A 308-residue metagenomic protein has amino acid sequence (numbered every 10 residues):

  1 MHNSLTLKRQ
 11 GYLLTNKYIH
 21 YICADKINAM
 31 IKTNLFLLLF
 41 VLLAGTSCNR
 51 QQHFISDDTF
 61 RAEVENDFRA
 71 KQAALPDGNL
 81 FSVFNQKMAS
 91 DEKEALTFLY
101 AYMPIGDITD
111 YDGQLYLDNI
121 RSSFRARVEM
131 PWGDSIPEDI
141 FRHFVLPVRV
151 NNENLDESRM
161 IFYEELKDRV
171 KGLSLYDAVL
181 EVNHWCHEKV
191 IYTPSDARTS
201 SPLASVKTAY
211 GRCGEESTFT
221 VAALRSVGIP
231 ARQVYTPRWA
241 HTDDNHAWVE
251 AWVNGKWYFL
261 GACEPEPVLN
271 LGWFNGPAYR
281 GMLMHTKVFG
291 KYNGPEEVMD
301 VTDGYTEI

Functional and structural regions predicted by a protein language model:
S4-T6, Q10-G11: N-terminal amphipathic/hydrophobic targeting modules at extreme N-termini, encompassing cleavable Sec/SRP-type signal
K26-L35: Positively charged n-region of N-terminal signal peptides that target proteins for export
N34-L43: Sec-dependent N-terminal signal peptides
G45-S47: C-terminal motif of bacterial Sec signal peptides marking the signal peptidase cleavage site
N49-D58: Bacterial Sec signal peptide processing site at the extreme N-terminus
E63-T208, D243-D244, E296: Secondary-structure boundary elements
L166-R169, L173, A178-H184, T193-L203 (+1 more regions): Hydrophobic/aromatic-rich core segments of domains that either
